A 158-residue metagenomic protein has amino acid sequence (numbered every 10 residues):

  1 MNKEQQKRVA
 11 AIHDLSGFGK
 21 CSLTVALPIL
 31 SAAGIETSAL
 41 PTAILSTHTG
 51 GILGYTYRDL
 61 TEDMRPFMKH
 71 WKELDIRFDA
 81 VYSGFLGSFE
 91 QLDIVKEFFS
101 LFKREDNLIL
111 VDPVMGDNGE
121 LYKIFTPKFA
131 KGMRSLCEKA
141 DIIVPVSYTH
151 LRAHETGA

Functional and structural regions predicted by a protein language model:
N2-V111, M115-K123: Conserved N-terminal subdomain of the carbohydrate kinase-like
D75, L136-C137: A short, aliphatic-rich alpha-helical micro-motif
L110-V111, V144-V146: Short internal beta-strands
I124-S135: Active-site glycine-rich loop that binds ribose-phosphate moieties when present
D141: Receiver (REC) domain switch/active-site residues of two-component response regulators
V146-S147, L151-R152: A short, active-site helix/loop in glycosyltransferases that binds the activated sugar's phosphate group
H150, G157-A158: Single conserved hydrophobic/aromatic residue that forms the stacking wall/gate of nucleotide- or nucleobase-binding
